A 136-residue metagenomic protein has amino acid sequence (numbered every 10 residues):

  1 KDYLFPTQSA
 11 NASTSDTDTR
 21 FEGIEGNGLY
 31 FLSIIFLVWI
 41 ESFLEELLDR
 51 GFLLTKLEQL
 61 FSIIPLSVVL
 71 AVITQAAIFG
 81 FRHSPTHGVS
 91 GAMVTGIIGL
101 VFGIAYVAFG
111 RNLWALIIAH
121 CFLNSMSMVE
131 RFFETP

Functional and structural regions predicted by a protein language model:
K1-E41, Q59-I64: Juxtamembrane helix-loop-helix connectors linking adjacent transmembrane helices in multi-pass membrane enzymes
S9, L44-T74, I104-R111: Membrane-interface helix/loop boundary segments of multi-pass membrane proteins
N27, V38-F43, L47, A92 (+1 more regions): Residue-level hotspots within the lipid-embedded alpha helices of multi-pass solute transporters
F31-I35, V69-T74, A92-M93, W114-I118: Hydrophobic alpha-helical transmembrane segments
W39, F81-S90: Membrane-interface helix caps and helix-loop-helix hairpins in membrane proteins
E46, F79, H83, H120 (+1 more regions): Histidine-centered divalent metal-coordination motifs
S67-H83, G99: Small-polar-interrupted transmembrane alpha-helices in polytopic inner-membrane proteins
H87-P136: Functionally important transmembrane alpha-helices
